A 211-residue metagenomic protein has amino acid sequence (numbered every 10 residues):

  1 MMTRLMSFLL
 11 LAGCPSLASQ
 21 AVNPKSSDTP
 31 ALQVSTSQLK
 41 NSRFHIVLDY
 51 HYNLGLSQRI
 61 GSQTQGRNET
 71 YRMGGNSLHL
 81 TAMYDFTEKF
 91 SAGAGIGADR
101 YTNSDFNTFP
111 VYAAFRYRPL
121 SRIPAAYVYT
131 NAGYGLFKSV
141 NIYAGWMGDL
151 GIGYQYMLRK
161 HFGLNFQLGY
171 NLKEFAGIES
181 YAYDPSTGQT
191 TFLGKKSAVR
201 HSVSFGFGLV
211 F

Functional and structural regions predicted by a protein language model:
M1-K40: Cleavable N-terminal export/targeting peptides
P30, G61-G66, G133-L136, S186-F192: Extracytoplasmic loops and strand-loop junctions of Gram-negative outer membrane beta-barrel proteins
S37-Q58: Transmembrane beta-strand segments of Gram-negative outer membrane beta-barrel proteins
Q38-K40, N68-G74, T102-T108, V140-W146 (+1 more regions): Replace "Gram-negative outer membrane beta-barrel proteins" with "bacterial and organellar outer membrane beta-barrel
Y50-L56, N76-G151, Y156-L164, L209: Gram-negative (and chloroplast) outer-membrane scaffold detector with strong preference for beta-barrel transmembrane
I60-S62, F106, A176-S180: Outer-membrane beta-barrel and related beta-rich outer-membrane complex signature in Gram-negative bacteria
Q63-R67, P110, G145-D149, Y181-Q189: Flexible, surface-exposed loop regions and adjacent strand-edge segments of Gram-negative outer-membrane beta-barrel
S197-F211: Outer-membrane beta-barrel "beta-signal"
